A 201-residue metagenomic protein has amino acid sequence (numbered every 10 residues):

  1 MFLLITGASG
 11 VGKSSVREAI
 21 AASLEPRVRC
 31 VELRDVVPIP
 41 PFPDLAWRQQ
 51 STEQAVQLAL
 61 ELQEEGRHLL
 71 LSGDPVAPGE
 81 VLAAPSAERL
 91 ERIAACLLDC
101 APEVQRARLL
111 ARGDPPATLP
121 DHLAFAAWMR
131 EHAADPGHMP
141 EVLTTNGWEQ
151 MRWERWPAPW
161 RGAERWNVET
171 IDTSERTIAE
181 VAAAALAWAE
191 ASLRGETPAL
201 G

Functional and structural regions predicted by a protein language model:
F2: Walker A (P-loop) ATP-phosphate-binding motif of ABC ATPase nucleotide-binding domains
I5: Hydrophobic anchor at the beta1->P-loop junction of P-loop NTPases
A8: P-loop (Walker A) phosphate-binding loop of NTP-binding proteins
V11: ATP-binding Walker
S14-Q63: Conserved substrate/cofactor phosphate-moiety recognition/catalytic segment in nucleotide-dependent phosphotransferases
Q50-P102: Glycine-rich phosphate-binding loop used to anchor ATP phosphates in small-molecule kinases, encompassing both
R108-P116: Conserved AAA+ ATPase "sensor/coupling" helix adjacent to the nucleotide-binding pocket
P115-A184: Small-molecule kinase domains that catalyze NTP-dependent phosphoryl transfer to phosphate-bearing small molecules
